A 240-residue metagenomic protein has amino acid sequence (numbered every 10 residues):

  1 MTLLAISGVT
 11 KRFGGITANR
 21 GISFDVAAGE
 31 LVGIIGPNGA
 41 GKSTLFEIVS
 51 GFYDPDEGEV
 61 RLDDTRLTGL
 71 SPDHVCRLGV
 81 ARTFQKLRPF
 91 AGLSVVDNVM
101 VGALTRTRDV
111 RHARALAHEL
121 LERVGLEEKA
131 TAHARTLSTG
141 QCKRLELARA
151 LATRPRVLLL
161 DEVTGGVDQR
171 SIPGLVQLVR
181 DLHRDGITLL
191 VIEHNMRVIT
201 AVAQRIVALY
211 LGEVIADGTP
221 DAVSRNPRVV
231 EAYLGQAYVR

Functional and structural regions predicted by a protein language model:
I35-P37: The feature captures the beta-strand-to-loop junction immediately N-terminal to the Walker
S50: Helix-to-loop junction immediately C-terminal to a conserved catalytic motif
T68-G69, L120-S138: Conserved ABC nucleotide-binding domain
M100, H112-K129, Q177-R180: Conserved ABC ATPase "signature" region
R154: Conserved catalytic motifs of ABC-family nucleotide-binding domains
L158-D161: Catalytic Walker B motif of ABC-type/P-loop ATPase nucleotide-binding domains
